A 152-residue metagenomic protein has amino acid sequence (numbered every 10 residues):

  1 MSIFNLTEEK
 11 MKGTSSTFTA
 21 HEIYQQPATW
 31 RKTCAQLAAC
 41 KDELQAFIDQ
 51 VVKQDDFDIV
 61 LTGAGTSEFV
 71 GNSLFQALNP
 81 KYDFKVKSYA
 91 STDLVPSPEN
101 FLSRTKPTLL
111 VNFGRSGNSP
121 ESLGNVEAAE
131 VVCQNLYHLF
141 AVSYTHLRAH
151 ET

Functional and structural regions predicted by a protein language model:
M1-A46, Q50-K53: Cofactor-/ligand-binding subdomain signature composed of acidic, glycine-rich, tryptophan-containing flexible loops
K53-R148: Glycine-rich phosphate-binding loops that contact phosphosugars or nucleotide phosphates
